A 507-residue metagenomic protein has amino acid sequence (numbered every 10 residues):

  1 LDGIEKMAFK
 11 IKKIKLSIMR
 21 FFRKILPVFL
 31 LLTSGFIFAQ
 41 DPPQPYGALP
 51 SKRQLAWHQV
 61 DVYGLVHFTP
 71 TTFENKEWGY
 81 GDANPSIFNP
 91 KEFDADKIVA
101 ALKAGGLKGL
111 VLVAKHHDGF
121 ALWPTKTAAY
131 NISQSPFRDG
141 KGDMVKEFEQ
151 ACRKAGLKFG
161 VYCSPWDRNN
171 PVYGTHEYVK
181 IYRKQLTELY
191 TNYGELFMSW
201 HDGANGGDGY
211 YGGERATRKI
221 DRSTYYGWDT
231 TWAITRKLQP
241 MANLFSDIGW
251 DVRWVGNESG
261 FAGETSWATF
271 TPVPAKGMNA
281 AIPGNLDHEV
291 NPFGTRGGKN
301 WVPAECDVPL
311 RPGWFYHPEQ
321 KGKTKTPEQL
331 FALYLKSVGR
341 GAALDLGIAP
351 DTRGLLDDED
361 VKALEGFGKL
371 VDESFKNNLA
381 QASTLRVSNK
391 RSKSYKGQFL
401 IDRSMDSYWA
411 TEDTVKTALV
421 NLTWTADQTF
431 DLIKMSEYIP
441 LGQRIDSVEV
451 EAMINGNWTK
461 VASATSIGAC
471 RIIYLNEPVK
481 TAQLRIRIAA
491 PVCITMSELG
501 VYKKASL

Functional and structural regions predicted by a protein language model:
L1-Q40: Bacterial Sec-dependent N-terminal signal peptides
L16, L32-T33, T265, G284 (+2 more regions): Intrinsically disordered, low-complexity segments enriched in Ser/Pro/Gly/Ala and basic residues
A39-T414, N421-L422, K434-S436, Q443 (+2 more regions): Mature catalytic domains of secreted/periplasmic carbohydrate-active enzymes
G106-L107, N192-E195, T429, K480 (+1 more regions): Short loop/turn motifs at secondary-structure junctions
D413-T417, Q428, I439-L507: Trp- and acidic/polar-enriched beta-sheet ligand-binding modules for extracellular glycan and matrix recognition
W424-A426, F430: A short glycine/threonine-centered beta-strand motif
